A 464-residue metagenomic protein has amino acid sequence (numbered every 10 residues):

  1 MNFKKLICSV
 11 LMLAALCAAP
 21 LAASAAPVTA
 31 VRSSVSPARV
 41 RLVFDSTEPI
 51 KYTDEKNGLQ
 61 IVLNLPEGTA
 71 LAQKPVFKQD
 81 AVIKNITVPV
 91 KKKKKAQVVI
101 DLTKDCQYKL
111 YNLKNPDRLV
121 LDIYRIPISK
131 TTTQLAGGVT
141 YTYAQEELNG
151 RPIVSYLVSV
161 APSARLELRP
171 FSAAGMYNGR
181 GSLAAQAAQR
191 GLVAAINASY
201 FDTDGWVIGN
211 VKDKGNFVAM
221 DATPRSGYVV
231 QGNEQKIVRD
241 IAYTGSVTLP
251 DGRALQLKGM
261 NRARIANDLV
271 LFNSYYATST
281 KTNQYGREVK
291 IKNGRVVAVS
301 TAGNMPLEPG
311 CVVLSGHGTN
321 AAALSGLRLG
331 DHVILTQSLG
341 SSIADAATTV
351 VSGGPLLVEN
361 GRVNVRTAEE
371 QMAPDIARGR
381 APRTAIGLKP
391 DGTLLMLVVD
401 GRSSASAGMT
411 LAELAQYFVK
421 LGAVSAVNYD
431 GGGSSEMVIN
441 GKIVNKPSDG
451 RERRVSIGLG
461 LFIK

Functional and structural regions predicted by a protein language model:
M1, A25-A26: Absolute protein N-terminus
M1-V10: Bacterial N-terminal signal peptides that target proteins for export
L16-A23: C-terminal segment of classical bacterial N-terminal signal peptides
A26-D45, K51, G58-V62, V76-K464: Gly/Ser/Thr/Pro-rich low-complexity, intrinsically disordered segments
G68-L71: Sec-exported N-terminal periplasmic low-complexity segments
